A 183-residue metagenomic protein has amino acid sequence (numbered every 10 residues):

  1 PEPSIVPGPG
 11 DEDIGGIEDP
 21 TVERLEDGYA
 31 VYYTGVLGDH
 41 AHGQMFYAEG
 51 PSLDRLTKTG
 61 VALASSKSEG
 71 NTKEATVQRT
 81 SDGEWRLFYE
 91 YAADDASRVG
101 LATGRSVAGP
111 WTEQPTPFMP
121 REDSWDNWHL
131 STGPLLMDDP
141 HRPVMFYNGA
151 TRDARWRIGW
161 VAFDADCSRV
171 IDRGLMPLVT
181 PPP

Functional and structural regions predicted by a protein language model:
P1-G15, E23-N127, M137-P183: Beta-rich carbohydrate-recognition and catalytic domains
G133-P134: Functionally critical, mid-to-C-terminal surface segments that flank or help form catalytic/ligand
